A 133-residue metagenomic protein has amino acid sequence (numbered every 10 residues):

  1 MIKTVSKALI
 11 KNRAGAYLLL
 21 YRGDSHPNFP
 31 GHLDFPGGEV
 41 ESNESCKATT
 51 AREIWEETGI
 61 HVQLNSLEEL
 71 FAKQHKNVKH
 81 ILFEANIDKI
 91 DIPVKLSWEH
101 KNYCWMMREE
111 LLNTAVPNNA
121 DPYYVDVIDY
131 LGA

Functional and structural regions predicted by a protein language model:
M1-L18, E39: Conserved N-terminal beta-strand and adjoining loop/helix that marks the start of the Nudix/MutT-like hydrolase domain
K3, N12-A14, F71-P93, N102-E110 (+1 more regions): Active-site-adjacent beta-strand/loop module that shapes the phosphate/pyrophosphate-binding cleft
L9, S25, H32, A72-K73 (+1 more regions): Short secondary-structure boundary/capping segments
A16-E56: Conserved Nudix-box catalytic region and its N-terminal flanking loop in Nudix hydrolases and closely related
V40, L111-L112: A generic structural signal for short hydrophobic patches within well-formed alpha-helices
H61-L70: A short coil-to-beta-strand element that immediately follows conserved catalytic motifs
K76, W98-H100, N119: A short beta-loop-beta micro-motif enriched in histidine and acidic residues
I92-S97, N113-N118: Short, charged, solvent-exposed linker or helix-capping segments at domain edges/interfaces that act as flexible hinges
